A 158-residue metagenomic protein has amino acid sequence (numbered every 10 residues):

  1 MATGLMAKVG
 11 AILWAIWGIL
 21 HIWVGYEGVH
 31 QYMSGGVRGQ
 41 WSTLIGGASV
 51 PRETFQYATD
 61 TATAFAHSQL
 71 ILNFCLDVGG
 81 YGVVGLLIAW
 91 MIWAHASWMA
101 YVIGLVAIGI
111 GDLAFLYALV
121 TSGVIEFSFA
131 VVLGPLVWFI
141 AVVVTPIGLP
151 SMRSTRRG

Functional and structural regions predicted by a protein language model:
A2-W17, W98-G104: Interfacial segments of alpha-helical transmembrane regions
A7-V37, W41: N-terminal signal-anchor transmembrane alpha helix
R38-I45, T61-G80: A loop-to-helix transmembrane entry motif
G82-Y101: Juxtamembrane helix-break-helix junctions at the cytosolic face of small multi-pass alpha-helical membrane proteins
V84, A100-A118, V137-I140: Hydrophobic alpha-helical membrane segments
D112-L133: Membrane-helix boundary connector in multi-pass membrane proteins
W138-R157: Membrane-water interface at the C-terminal end of transmembrane alpha helices
